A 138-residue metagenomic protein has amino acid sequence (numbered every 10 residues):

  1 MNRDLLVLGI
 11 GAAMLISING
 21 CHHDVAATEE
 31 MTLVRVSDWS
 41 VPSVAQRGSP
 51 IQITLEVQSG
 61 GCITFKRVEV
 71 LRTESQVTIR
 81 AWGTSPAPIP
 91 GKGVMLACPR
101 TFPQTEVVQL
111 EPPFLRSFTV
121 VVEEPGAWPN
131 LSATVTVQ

Functional and structural regions predicted by a protein language model:
N2-D4, L15-S37: Bacterial Sec-dependent N-terminal signal peptides
L6-A12: Sec-dependent N-terminal signal peptides
G20-H22, G61-I63, A97-P99: Sequence contexts marking disulfide-bonded cysteines in secreted/extracellular proteins
V36-T73: Short, surface-exposed binding/anchoring microloops in extracellular/periplasmic proteins
V57, E69-E74, A81-S85, V122-G126: A mature extracytoplasmic/lumenal domain signature
A81-P112: An anionic, turn-rich surface loop/hairpin at beta-sheet edges that serves as a generic interaction/coordination patch
Q109-P112, F118-A133: Short, exposed beta-strand-loop hairpins at the edges of beta-sheets in extracellular/periplasmic proteins
T134-Q138: Short beta-strand edge segments in extracellular beta-sheet folds
